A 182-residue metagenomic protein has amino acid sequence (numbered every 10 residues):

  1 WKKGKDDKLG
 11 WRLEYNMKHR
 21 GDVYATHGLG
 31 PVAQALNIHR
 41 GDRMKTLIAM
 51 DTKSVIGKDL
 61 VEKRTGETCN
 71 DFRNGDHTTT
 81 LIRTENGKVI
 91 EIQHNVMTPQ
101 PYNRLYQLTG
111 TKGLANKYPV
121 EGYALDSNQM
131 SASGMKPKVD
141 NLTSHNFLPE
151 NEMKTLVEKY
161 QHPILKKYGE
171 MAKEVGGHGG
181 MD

Functional and structural regions predicted by a protein language model:
W1, D51-I56, N86, V96-P99 (+1 more regions): Glycine-rich beta-alpha junction loops
W1-F72: Predominantly a Rossmann-like dinucleotide-binding segment in NAD(P)-dependent oxidoreductases
K8, R73-G75, P101-N103: Short, solvent-exposed loop/turn segments at the edges of secondary structure
Y15-D22, E67-C69, H94-N95, G169-H178: Active-site rim elements
A33, P99-P119, A124-D182: C-terminal helical cap and adjacent loop that interface with cofactors, partners, or active-site loops
G75, T80-N86, T109-G110: Active-site beta-strand termini and strand-to-loop segments that position acidic
V89-E91, L114: Short, mixed charged/polar active-site loops that provide acid/base catalysis or chelate metal/phosphate cofactors
